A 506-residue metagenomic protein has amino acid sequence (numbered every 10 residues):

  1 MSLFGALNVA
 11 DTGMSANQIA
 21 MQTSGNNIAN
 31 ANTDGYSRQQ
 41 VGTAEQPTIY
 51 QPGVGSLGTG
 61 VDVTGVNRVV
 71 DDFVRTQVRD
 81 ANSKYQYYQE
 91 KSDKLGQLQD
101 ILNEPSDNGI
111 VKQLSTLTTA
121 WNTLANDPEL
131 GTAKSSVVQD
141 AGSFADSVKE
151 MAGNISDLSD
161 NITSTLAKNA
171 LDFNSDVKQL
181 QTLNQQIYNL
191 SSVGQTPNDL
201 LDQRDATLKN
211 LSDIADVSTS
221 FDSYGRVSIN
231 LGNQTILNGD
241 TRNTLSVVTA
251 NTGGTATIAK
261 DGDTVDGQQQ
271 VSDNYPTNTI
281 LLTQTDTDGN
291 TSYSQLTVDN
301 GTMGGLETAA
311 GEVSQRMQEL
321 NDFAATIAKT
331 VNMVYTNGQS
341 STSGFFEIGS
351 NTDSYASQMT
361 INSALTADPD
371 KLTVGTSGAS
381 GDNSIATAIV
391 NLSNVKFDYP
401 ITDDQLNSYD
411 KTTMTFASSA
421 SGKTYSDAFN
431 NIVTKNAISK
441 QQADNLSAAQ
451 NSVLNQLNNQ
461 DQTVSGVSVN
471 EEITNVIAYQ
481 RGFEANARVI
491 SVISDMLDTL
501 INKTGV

Functional and structural regions predicted by a protein language model:
M1-V506: Structural signature of extracellular appendage/secretion-system components
